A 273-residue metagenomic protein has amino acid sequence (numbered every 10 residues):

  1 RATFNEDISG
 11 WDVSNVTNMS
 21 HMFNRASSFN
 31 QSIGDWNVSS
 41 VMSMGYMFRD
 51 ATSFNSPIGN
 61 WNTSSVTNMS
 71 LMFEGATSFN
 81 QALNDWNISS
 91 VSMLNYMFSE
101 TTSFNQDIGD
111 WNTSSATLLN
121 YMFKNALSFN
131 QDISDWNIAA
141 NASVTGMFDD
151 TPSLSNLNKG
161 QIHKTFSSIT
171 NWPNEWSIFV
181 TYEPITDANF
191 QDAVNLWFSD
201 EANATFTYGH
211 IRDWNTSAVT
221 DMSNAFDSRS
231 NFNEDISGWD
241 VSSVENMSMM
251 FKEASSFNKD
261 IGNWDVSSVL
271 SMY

Functional and structural regions predicted by a protein language model:
R1-Y273: Negatively charged
